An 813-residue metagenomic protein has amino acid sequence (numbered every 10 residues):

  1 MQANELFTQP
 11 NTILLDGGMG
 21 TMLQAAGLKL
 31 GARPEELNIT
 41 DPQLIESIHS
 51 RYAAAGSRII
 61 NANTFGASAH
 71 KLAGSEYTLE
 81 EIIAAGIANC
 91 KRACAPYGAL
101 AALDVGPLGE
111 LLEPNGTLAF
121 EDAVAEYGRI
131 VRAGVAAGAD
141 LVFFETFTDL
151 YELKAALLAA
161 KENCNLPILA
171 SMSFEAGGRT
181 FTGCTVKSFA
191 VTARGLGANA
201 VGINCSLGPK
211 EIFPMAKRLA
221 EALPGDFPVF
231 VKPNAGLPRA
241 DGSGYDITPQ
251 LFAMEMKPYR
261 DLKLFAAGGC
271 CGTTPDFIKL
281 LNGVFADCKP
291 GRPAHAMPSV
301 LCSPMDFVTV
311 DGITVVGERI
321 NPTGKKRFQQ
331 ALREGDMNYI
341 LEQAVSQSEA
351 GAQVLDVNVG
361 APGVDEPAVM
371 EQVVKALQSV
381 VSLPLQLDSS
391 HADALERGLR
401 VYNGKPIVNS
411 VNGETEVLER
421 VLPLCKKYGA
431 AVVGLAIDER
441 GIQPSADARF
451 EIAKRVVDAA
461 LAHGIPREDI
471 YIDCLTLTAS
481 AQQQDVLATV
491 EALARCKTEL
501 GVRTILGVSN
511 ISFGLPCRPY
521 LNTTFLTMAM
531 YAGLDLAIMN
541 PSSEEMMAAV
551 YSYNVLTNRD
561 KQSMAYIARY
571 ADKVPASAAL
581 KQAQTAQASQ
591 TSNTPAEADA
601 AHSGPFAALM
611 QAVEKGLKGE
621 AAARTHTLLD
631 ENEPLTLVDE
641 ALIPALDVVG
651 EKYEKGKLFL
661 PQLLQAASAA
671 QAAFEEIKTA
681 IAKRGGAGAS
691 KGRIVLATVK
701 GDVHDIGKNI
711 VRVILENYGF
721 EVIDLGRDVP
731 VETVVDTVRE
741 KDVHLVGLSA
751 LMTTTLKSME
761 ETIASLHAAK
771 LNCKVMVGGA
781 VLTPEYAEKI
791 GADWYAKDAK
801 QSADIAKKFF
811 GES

Functional and structural regions predicted by a protein language model:
M1-D473, L477-S813: Domain-level signal for soluble alpha/beta catalytic cores
